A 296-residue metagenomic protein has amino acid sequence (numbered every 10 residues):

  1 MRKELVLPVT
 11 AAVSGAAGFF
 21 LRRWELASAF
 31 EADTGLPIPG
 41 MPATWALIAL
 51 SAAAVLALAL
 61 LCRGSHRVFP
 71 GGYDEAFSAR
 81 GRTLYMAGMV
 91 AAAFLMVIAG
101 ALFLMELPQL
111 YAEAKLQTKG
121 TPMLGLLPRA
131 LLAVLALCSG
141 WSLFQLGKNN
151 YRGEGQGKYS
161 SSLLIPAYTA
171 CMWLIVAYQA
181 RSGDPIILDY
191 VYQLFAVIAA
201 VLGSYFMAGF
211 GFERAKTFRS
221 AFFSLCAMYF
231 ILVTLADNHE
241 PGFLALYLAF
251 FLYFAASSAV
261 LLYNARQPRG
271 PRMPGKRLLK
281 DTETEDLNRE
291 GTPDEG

Functional and structural regions predicted by a protein language model:
M1, D294-G296: C-terminal end-of-chain micro-motif
M1-L132, T282: N-terminal topogenic module of multi-pass integral membrane proteins
A11-G18, L84-L104, L127-L143, S160-V176 (+2 more regions): Alpha-helical transmembrane segments of multi-pass integral membrane proteins
A12-W24, L47-A59, Y190-D294: C-terminal transmembrane-bundle signature of multipass membrane proteins, characterized by strong activation on
W24-A46, L104-L132, Y151-K158, I175-L194 (+2 more regions): Membrane-helix interface and helix-disruption motif detector
A53-P70, C138-K148, A200-G209: Canonical alpha-helical transmembrane segments
P70-G81, L146-Y159, G209-F218: Membrane-interface helix-boundary motifs at transmembrane edges
L146, P166, Q179, G183-I186 (+2 more regions): Amphipathic, alpha-helical segments enriched in basic
